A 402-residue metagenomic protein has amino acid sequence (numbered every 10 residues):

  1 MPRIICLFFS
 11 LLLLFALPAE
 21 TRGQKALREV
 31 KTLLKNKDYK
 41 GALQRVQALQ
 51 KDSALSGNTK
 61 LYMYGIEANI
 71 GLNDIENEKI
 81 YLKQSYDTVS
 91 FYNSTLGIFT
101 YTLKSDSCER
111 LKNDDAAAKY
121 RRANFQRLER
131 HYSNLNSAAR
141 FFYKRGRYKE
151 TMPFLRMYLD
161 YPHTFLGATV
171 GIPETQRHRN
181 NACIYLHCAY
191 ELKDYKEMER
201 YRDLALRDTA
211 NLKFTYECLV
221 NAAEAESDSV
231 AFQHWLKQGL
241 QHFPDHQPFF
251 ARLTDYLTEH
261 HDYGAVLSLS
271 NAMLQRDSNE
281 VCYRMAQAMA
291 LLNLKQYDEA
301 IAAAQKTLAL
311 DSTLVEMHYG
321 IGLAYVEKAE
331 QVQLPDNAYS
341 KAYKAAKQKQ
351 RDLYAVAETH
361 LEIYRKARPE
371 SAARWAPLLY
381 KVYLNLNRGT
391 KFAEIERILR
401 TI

Functional and structural regions predicted by a protein language model:
T21-T88: Start-of-domain marker
E29, G65, L72, H131 (+8 more regions): Structural register within alpha-helical repeat arrays
L49, T102, Y158, L204-A205 (+5 more regions): Canonical positions in the second alpha-helix
D52, Y161, D208, H242-F243 (+4 more regions): Structural marker of alpha-solenoid helical repeat scaffolds
L55-N58, F165, N211-L212, H246 (+3 more regions): Residue-level recognition of tetratricopeptide repeat
L61, G167-A168, N181, F214-T215 (+4 more regions): TPR alpha-solenoid repeat register
I70-R145, Y161-N180, E327-I363: Short coil/linker segments at helix-helix boundaries
